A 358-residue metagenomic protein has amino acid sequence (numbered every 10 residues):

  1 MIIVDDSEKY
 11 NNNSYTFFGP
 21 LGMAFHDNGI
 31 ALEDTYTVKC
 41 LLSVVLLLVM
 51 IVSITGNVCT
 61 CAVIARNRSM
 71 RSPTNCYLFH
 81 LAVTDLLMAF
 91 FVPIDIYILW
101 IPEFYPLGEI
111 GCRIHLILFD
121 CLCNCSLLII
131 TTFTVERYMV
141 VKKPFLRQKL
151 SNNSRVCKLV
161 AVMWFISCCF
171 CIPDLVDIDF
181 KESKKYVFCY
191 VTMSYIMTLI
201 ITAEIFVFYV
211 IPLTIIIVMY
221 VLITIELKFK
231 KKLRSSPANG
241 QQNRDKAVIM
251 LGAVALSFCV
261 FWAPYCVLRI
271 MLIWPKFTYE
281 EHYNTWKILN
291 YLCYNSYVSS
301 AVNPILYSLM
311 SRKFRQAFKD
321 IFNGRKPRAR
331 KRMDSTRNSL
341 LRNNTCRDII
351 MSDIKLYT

Functional and structural regions predicted by a protein language model:
M1-E33, K232-K246, R312-T358: Intrinsically disordered regulatory tails of 7TM GPCRs
G22-L32, P102-D120, K143, C169-V210 (+1 more regions): Loop architecture of class A 7-transmembrane GPCRs
T35-S43, L47, P73-T132, V140-K143 (+1 more regions): Extracellular TM2-ECL1-early TM3 structural module of rhodopsin-like
V38-N67: First transmembrane helix
L46, L87-P102, L116, C123 (+7 more regions): Helix-to-loop junction signature of class
I54-A65, A82, A89-P93, C121-F145 (+2 more regions): Cytoplasm-facing ends of alpha-helical transmembrane segments in multi-pass membrane proteins
C125-I129, M139, K143-V187, I211-V221: Fourth transmembrane helix
I225-Y265: Intracellular effector-coupling site of seven-transmembrane GPCRs, centered on the ICL3-to-TM6 transition
